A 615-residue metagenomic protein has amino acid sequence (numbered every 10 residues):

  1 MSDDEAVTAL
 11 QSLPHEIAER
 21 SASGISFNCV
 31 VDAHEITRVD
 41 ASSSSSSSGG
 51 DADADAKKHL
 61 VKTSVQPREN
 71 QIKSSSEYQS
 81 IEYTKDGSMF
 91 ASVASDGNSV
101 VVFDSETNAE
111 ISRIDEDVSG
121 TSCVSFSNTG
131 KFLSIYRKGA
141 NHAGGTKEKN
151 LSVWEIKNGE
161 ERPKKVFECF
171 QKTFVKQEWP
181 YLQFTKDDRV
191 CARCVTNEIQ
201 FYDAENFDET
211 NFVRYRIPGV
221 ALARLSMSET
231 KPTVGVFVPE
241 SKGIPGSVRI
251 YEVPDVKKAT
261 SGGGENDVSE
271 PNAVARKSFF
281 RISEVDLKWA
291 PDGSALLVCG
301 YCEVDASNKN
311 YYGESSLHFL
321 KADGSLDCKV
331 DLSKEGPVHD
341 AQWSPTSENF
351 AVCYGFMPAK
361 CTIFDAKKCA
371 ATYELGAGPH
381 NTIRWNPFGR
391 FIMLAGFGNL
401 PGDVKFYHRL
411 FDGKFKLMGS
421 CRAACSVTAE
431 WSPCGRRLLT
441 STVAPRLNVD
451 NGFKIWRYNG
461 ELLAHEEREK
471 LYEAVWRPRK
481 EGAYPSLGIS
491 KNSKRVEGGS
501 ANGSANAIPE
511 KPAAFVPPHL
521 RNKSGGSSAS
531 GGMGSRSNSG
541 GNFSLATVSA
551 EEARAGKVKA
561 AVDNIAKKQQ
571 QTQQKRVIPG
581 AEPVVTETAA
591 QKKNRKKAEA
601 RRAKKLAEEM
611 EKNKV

Functional and structural regions predicted by a protein language model:
T8-P14, S80-M89, C123-F132, Y181-V190 (+6 more regions): Blade-terminus and WD-like Trp-Asp/Gly-His loop motifs, strongest in beta-propeller folds
E19, S92, S134-Y136, R193 (+5 more regions): Residue position within the beta-strands of beta-propeller blades
T37, V101, S152, Q200 (+5 more regions): WD40 beta-propeller blade core
H59-I72, A109-I114, R162-K172, D208-Y215 (+5 more regions): A short beta-strand motif characteristic of beta-propeller blades
Y136-K147, P239, C299-E314, S441-N451: Short, conserved, GDST-rich strand-edge loop motifs in beta-rich repeat architectures
E148-N158, V248-D255, Y312-D323, Y407-H408 (+1 more regions): Beta-propeller blade signature
G376-N381, F415-E430, L462-V475: Conserved blade-ending motifs and adjacent loop-strand segments that build the rim/top face of beta-propeller domains
D450-G498: Blade-level signature of beta-propeller repeat domains, shared across WD40, Kelch, NHL, RCC1 and BNR/Asp-box propellers
